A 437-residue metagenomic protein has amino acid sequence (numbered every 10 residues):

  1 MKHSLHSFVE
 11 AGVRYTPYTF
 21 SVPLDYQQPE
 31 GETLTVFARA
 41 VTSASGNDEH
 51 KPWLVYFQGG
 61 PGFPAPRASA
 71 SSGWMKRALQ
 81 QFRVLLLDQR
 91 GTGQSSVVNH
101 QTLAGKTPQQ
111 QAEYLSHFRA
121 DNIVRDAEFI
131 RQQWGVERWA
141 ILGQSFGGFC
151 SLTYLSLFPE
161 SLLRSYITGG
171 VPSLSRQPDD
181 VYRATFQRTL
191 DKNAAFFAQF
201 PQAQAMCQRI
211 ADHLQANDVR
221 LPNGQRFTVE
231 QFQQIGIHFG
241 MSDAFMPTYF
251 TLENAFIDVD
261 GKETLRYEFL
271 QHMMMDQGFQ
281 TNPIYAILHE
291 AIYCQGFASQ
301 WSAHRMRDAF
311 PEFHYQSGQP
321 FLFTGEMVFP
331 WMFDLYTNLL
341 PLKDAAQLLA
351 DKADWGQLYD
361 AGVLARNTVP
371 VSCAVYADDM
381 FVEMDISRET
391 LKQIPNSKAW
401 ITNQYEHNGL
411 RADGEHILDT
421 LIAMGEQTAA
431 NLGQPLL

Functional and structural regions predicted by a protein language model:
K2-L34, R39-N223, N338-A346, G356-L364 (+3 more regions): Gly/Pro-rich cap/lid or specificity-loop segments adjacent to the active site
A38, Y376, T390: Hydrophobic, well-ordered secondary-structure elements that form the walls of internal hydrophobic environments
G62, D276, D379: Glycine-/small-residue-rich active-site loops that bind phosphorylated ligands and cofactors
L162, I394-S397: Core-facing hydrophobic residues within beta-strands of well-ordered domains
V219-K352: Alpha/beta-hydrolase fold active-site neighborhood
I235, T368-V375, D379, K398-A399: Catalytic His-Asp charge-relay segment
A244-P247, M380-I386: Conserved alpha/beta-hydrolase "acid-adjacent" motif
T251-E253, E383-K392: Short alpha-helix in the alpha/beta-hydrolase fold that links the catalytic acid
